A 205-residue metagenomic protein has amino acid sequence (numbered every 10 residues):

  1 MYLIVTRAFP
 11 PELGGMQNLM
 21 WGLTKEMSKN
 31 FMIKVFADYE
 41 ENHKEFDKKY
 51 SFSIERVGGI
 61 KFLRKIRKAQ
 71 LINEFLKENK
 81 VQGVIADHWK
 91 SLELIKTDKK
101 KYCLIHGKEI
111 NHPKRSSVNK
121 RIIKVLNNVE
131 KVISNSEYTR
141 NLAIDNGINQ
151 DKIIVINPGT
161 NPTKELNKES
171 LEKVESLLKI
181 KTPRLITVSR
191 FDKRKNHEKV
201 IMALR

Functional and structural regions predicted by a protein language model:
L3, L177-K195, I201-L204: Conserved donor-binding/catalytic core segment of Leloir-type glycosyltransferases
T6-L13, L19-R64: N-terminal strand-loop element at the rim of the active site of nucleotide-sugar-dependent glycosyltransferases
E12, L63, L92-E93, K101-S117 (+1 more regions): A short, histidine- and acid-enriched strand-loop-helix "catalytic/donor-clamping" loop that lines the nucleotide-sugar
L13, P162, D192-H197: A short, basic/aromatic alpha-helical/loop segment that forms part of the nucleotidyl-sugar donor-binding site
Y39, Y138, G159: Carbohydrate-associated surface elements
V84-I85, N128-S136: A short beta-strand/loop micro-motif in the catalytic core of glycosyltransferases that engages the nucleotide-sugar
A86-S91: Short His-centered aromatic/hydrophobic patch
P113-K114, I144, G159-S176, K181: Acidic anion/phosphate-binding donor-loop and adjacent secondary structure in glycosyltransferase catalytic cores
